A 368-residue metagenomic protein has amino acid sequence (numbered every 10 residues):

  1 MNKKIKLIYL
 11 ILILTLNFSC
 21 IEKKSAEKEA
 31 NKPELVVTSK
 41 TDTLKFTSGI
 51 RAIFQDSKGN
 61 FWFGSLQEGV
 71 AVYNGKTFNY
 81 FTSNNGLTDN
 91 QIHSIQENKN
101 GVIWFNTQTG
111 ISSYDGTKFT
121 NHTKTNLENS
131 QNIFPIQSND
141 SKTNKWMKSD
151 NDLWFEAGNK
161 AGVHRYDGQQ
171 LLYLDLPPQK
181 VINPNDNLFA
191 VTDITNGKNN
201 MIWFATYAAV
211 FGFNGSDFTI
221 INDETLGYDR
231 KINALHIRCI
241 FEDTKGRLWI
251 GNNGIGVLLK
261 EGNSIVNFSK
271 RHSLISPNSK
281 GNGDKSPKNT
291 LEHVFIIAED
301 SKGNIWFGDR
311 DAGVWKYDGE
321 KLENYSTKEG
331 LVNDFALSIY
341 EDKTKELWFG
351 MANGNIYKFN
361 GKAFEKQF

Functional and structural regions predicted by a protein language model:
N2-F368: Carboxylate-rich, polar loop motifs that coordinate divalent cations or form catalytic acidic clusters
